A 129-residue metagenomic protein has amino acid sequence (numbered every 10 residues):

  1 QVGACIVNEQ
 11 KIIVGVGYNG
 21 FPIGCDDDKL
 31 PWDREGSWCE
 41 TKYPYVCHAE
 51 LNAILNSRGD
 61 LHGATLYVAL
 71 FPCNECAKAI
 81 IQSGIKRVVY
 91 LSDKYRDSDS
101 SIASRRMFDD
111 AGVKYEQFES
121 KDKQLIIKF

Functional and structural regions predicted by a protein language model:
Q1-F129: Zinc-dependent deaminase catalytic domain
